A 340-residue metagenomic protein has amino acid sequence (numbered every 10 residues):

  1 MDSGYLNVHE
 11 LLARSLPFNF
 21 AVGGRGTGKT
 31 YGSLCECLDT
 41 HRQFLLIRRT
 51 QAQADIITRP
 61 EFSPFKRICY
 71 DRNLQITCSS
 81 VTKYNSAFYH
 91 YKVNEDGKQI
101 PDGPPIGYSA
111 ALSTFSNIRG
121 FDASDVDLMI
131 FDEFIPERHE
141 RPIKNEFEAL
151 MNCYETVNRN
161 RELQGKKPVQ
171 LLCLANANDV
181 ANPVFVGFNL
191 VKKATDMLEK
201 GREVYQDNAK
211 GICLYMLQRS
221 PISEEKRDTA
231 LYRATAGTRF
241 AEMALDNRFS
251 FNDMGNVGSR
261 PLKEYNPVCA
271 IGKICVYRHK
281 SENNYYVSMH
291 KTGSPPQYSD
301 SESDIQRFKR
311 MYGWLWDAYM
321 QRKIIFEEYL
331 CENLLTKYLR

Functional and structural regions predicted by a protein language model:
D2-R340: Phosphate/NTP-binding elements of NTP-utilizing enzymes
